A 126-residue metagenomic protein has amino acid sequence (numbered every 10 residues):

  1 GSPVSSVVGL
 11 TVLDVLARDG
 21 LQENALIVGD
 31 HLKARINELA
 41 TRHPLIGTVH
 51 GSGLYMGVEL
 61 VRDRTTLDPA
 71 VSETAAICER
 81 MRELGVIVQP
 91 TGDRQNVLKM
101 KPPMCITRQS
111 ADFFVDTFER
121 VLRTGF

Functional and structural regions predicted by a protein language model:
G1-F126: Conserved N-terminal phosphate-binding loop of PLP-dependent enzymes in the Aspartate aminotransferase
